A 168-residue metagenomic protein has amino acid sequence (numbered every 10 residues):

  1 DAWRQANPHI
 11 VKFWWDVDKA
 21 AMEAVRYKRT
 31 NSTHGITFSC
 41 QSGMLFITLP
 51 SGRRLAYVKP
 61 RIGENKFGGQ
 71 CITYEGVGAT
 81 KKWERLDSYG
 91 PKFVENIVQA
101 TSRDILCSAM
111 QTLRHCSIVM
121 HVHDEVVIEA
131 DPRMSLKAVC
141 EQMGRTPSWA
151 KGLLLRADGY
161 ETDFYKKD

Functional and structural regions predicted by a protein language model:
D1-D168: Conserved catalytic core of nucleotide polymerization and phosphodiester-bond processing enzymes
